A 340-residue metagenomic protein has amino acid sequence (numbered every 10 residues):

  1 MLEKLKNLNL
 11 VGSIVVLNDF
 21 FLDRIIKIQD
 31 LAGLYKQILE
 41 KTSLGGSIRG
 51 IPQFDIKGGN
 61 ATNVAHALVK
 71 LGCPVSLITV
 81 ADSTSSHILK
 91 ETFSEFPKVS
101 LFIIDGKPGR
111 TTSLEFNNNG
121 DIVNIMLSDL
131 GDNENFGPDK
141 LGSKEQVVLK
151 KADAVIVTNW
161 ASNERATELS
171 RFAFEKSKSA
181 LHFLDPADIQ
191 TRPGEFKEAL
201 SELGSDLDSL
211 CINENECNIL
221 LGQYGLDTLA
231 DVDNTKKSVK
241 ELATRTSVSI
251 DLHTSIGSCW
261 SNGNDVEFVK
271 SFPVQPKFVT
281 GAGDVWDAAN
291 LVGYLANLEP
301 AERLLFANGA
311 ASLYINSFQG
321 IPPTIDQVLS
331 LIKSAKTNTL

Functional and structural regions predicted by a protein language model:
M1-I38, P52-N60, P74-S76, A81-V266 (+4 more regions): Ribokinase/PfkB-type carbohydrate-kinase core domain
S43, R49-Q53: Active-site cofactor/substrate anionic-group-binding motifs, chiefly glycine- and Lys/Arg-rich phosphate-binding loops
A61-T62, D284: Conserved glycosyltransferase catalytic-site signature
A65, V69, L295: Gly/Ala-rich phosphate-binding loop of Rossmann-like dinucleotide-binding domains, activating on the conserved
L68, N213, G283: Short, conserved phosphate/pyrophosphate- and ester-handling motifs at nucleotide-, phospho-/glycolipid
N218-G222, P276-P300, L304-A310: Short, small-residue alpha-helix embedded
A311-I321: Short arginine-rich
